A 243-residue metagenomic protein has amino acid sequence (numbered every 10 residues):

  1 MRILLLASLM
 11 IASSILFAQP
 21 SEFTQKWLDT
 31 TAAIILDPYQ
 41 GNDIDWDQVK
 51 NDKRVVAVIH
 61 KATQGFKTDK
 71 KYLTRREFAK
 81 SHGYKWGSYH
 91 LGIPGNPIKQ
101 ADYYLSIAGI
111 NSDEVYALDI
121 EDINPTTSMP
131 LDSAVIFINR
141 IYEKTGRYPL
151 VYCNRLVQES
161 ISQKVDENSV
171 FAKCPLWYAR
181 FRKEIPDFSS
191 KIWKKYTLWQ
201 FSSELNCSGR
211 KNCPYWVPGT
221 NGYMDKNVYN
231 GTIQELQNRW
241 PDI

Functional and structural regions predicted by a protein language model:
I3-S13: Sec-dependent N-terminal signal peptides
I11-E22: Bacterial Sec-dependent signal peptides at the C-terminal "C-region" and cleavage site
P20-D37, N42-W46, D52, E167-I243: Functionally critical loop-and-helix segments that line ligand-binding/catalytic clefts of soluble enzyme domains
P20-R147: Substrate-binding cleft of extracellular glycoside hydrolase catalytic domains
K67, G95, Q158, I185 (+1 more regions): Flexible, glycine-rich phosphate/dinucleotide-binding loops and adjacent beta-alpha linkers at cofactor/substrate
R75-A79, K99-Q100, T126-S133, R155-S162 (+3 more regions): Noncatalytic linker/hinge segments flanking ATPase motor cores
V115-K191: Catalytic domains of cell-wall/extracellular-matrix polysaccharide-remodeling enzymes, centered on de-N-acetylation
